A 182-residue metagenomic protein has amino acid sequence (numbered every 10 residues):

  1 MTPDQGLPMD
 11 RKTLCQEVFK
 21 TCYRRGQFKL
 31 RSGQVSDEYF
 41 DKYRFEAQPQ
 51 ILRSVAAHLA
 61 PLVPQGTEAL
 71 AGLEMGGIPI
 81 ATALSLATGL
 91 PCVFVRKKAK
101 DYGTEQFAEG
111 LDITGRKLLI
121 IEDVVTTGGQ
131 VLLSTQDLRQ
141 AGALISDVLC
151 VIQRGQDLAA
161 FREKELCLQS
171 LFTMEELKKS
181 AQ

Functional and structural regions predicted by a protein language model:
T2-Q65: Active-site-facing substrate-recognition patch
D4-E17, Q136-Q182: PRPP-dependent phosphoribosyltransferase catalytic core
L62, A83-T88, D137, A160-K164: Alpha-helical structural signal in soluble globular domains
P64-E68, I113-G115: Short helix-loop-beta connector
G66-G76, L149-C150: Short glycine-rich phosphate-binding loop at a beta-alpha junction
L70-A71, V93, S146, Q169: Structural detector of well-ordered beta-strand residues that form the stable sheet scaffold of enzyme domains
T82-L119, T127-L132: Short, glycine/charge-rich flexible loops or terminal/linker lids adjacent to PRPP-binding catalytic cores
